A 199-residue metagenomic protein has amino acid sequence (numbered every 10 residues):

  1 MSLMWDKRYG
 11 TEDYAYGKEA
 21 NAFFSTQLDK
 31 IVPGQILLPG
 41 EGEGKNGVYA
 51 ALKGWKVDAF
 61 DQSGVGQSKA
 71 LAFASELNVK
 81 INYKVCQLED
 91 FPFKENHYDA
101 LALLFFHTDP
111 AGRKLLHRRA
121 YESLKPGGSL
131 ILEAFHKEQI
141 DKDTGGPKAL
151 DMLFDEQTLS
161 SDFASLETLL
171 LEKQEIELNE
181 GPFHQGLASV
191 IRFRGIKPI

Functional and structural regions predicted by a protein language model:
M1-I31: Conserved class I S-adenosyl-L-methionine
S63-V65: Conserved SAM/SAH-binding beta-strand->alpha-helix loop
E76-L88: Conserved SAM-binding strand-loop segment of SAM-dependent methyltransferases
E89-A100: A short acidic, Gly/Pro-enriched loop at the edge of an enzyme's catalytic core that lines a small-molecule cofactor
D99-R113: A short SAM/SAH-binding and catalytic strip from SAM-dependent methyltransferases
K114-P126: A short glycine-rich, Lys/Arg-flanked "PGG" loop and its adjoining helix->strand segment in the class I
G127-F135: Conserved beta-strand signature within the Rossmann-like core of class I S-adenosyl-L-methionine
D151-E172, R192: Short alpha-helix
